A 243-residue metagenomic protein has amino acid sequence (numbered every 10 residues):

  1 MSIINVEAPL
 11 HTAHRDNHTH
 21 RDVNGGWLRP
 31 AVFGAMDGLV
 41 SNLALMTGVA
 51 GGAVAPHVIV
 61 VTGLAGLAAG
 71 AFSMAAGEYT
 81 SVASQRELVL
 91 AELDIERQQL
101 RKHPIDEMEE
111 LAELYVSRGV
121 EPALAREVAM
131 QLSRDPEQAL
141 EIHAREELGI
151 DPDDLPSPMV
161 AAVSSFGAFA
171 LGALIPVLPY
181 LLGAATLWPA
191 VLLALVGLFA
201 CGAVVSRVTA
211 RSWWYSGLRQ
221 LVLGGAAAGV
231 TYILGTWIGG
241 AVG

Functional and structural regions predicted by a protein language model:
S2-P30, V82-S165: Cytosol/matrix-facing amphipathic helices and coiled-coil assembly/linker segments of eukaryotic membrane proteins
S2-S81: Internal alpha-helical transmembrane segments
W27-M46, P152-L178: Transmembrane alpha-helical segments and their cytosolic interface motifs in multi-pass membrane proteins
D37, A76, A125, F169 (+2 more regions): Residue-level signature of catalytic and energy-coupling elements of molecular machines, predominantly ATP/GTP-dependent
A184-V196: Structural signature of hydrophobic alpha-helical transmembrane segments
A200-A227: Interfacial loop-to-transmembrane junctions
Y232-G243: Juxtamembrane boundary at the C-terminal end of a transmembrane helix
